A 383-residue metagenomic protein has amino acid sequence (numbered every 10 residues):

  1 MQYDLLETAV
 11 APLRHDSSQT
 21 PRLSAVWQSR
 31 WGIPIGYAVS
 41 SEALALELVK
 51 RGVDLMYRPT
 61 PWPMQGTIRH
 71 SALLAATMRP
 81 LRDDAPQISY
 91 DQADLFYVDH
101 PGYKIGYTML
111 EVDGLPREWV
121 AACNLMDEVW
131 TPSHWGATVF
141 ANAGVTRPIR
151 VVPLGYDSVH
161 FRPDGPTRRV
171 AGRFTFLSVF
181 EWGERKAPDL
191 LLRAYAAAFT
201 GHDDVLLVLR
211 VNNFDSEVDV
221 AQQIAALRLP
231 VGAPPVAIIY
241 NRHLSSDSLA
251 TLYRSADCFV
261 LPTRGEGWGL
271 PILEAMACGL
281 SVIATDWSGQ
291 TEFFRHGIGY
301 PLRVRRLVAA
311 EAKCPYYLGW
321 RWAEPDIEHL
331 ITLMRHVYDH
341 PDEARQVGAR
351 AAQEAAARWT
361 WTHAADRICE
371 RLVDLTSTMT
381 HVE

Functional and structural regions predicted by a protein language model:
E7-L13, V26, T60-G144, S248: Extended catalytic core of nucleotide-activated donor transferases of GT-like folds
V26-W27, R168-K186, L192-Y195, L207-L209: Conserved donor-binding/catalytic core segment of Leloir-type glycosyltransferases
R117-E118, Y156-A171: Acidic anion/phosphate-binding donor-loop and adjacent secondary structure in glycosyltransferase catalytic cores
V218-A250: Nucleotide-activated donor-binding/catalytic signature segment of Leloir-type glycosyltransferases, i.e., the conserved
A250-A256: Short alpha-helical donor nucleotide-sugar binding micro-motif in glycosyltransferases
R264: Aromatic "clamp/platform" in nucleotide-sugar-dependent glycosyltransferases that forms part of the donor/acceptor
I272, S281-A284, F294, Y300-R303: Short hydrophobic beta-strand element within catalytic cores of glycosyltransferases and related nucleotide-activated
H329, H336, E343-A357: A short, well-ordered alpha-helix in the C-terminal region of glycosyltransferases
